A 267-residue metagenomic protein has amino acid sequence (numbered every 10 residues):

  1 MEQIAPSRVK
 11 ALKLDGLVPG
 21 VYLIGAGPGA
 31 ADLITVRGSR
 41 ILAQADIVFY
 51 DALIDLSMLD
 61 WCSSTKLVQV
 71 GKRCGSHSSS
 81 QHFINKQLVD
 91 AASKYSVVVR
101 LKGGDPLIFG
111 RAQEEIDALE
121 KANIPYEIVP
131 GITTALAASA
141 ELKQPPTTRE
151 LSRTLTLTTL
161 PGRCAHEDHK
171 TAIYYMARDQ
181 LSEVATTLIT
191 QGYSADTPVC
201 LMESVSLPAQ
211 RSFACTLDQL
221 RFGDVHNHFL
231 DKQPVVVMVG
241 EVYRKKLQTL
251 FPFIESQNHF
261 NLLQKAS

Functional and structural regions predicted by a protein language model:
M1-V129, Q219, P234-V235: Class I S-adenosyl-L-methionine
E2-D15, P19-L23, K94-V98, T154 (+2 more regions): A contiguous loop/helix-start segment that scaffolds small-molecule binding in enzyme catalytic cores
V36-I41, S64-T65, E115-A118, K143 (+3 more regions): Short, solvent-exposed amphipathic alpha-helical segments in soluble enzyme and RNA/protein-processing domains
D51-L56, P161, V242-Y243: Short, polar loop motifs at secondary-structure junctions
A52, G71, P130, T158-P161 (+1 more regions): Residues at the C-termini of beta-strands that transition into short coil/loop
L56-S57, G75-H77, T133-A137, S206-A209: Short gly/pro/ser/thr-enriched loop/turn and capping motifs at secondary-structure boundaries
K66-K72, N123-E127, P146-L151, S194-L201: Short hydrophobic/aromatic-enriched beta-strand-loop microsegments
D105-H169, R211-A214, L263: Class I SAM-dependent methyltransferase SAM-binding "motif I" and its flanking Rossmann-like core
